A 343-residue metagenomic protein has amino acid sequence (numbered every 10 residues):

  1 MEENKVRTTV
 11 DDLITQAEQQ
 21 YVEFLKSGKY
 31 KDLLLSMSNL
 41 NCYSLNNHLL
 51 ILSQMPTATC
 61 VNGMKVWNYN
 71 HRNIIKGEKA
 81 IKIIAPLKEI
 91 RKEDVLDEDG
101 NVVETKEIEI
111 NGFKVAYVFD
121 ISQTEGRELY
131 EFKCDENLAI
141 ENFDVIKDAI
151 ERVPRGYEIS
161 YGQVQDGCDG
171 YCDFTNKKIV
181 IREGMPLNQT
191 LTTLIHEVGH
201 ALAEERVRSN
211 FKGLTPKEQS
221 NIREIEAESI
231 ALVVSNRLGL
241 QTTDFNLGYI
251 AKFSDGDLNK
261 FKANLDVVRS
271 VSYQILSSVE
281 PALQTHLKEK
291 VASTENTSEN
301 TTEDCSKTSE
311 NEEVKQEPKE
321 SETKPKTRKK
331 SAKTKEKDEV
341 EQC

Functional and structural regions predicted by a protein language model:
M1-Q316, E322, E339-C343: N-terminal accessory/interface modules of nucleic-acid-binding and processing proteins
E322-T334: Arg/Lys-rich low-complexity patches in intrinsically disordered regions that function as generic
